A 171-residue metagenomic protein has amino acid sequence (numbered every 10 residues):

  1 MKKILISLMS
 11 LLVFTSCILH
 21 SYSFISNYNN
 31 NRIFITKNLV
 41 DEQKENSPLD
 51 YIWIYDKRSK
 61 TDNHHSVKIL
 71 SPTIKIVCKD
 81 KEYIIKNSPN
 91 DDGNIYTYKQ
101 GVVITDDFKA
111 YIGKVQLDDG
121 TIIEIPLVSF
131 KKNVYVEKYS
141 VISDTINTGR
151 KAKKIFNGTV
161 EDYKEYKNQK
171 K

Functional and structural regions predicted by a protein language model:
M1-I18: Sec-dependent bacterial lipoprotein signal peptides
C17-H20, K68-L70, I104-Y111: A short, compositionally biased
C17-I33: Bacterial Sec signal peptide processing site at the extreme N-terminus
N38-P72: Short, surface-exposed binding/anchoring microloops in extracellular/periplasmic proteins
D80-E137: Short, solvent-exposed, Trp/other aromatic-anchored flexible loops in extracytoplasmic proteins
G120-K164: Short beta-strand elements
Q169-K171: Short, solvent-exposed mixed-charge patches
